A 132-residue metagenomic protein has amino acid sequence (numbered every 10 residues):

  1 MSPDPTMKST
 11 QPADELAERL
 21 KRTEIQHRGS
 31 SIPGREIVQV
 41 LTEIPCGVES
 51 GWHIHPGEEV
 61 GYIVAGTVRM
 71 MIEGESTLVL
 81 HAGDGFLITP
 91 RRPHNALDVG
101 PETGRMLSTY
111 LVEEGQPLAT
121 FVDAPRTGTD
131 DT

Functional and structural regions predicted by a protein language model:
M1-L41, F121-T132: A short, N-terminal "cap"/entry segment at the start of jelly-roll beta-barrel domains of the cupin/DSBH fold
P33-E36, G47-V60: A short beta-loop-beta micro-motif enriched in histidine and acidic residues
I44, G74-R91: Short acidic-glycine-tyrosine-enriched beta hairpin
S50-H55, I72, V79, L97-V99: Short histidine-centered beta-strand/loop micro-motifs that create catalytic or ligand/metal-coordination sites
P56-G74, D84: Glycine- and acidic-residue-biased ligand/ion/polar-headgroup-sensing regions
R69, T77, P90-P117: Ligand-binding loop in jelly-roll beta-barrel domains
